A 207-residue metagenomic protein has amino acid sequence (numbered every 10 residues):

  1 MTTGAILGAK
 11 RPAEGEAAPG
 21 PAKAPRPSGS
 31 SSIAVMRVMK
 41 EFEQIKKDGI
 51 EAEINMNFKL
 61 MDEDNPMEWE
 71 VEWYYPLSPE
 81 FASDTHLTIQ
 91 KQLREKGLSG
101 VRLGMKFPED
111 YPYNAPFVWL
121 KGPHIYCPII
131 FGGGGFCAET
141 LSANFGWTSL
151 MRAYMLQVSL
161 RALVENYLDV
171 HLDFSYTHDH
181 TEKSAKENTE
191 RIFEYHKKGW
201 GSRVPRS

Functional and structural regions predicted by a protein language model:
M1-G100, G104, E109-S207: UBC/E2-like fold recognition across ubiquitin and ubiquitin-like conjugation systems, capturing catalytically active
